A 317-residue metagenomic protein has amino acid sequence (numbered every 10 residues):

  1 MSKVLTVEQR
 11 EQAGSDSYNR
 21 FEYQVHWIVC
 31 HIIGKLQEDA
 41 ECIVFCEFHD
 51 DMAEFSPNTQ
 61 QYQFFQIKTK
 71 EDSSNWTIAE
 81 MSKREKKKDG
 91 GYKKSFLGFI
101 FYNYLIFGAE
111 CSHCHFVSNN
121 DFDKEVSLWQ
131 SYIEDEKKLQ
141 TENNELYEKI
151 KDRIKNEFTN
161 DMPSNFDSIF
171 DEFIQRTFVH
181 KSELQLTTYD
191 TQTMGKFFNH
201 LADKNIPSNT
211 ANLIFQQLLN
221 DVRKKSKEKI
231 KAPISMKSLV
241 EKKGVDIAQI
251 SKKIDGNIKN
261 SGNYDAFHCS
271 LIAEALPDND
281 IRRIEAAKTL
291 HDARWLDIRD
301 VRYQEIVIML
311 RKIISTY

Functional and structural regions predicted by a protein language model:
M1-N19, T69-Y317: Acidic metal-coordinating catalytic centers involved in nucleic-acid phosphodiester chemistry
S17, E22-K83, K93: Catalytic centers of nucleases
